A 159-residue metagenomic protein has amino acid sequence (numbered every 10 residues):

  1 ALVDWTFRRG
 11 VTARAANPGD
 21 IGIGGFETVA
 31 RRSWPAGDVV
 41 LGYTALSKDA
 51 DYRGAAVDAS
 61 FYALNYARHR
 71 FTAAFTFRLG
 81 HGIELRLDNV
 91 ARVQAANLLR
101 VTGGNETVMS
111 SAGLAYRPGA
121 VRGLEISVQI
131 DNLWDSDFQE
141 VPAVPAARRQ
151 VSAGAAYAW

Functional and structural regions predicted by a protein language model:
L2-T6, D51-V57, L99-V101, F138-P142: Outer-membrane beta-barrel and related beta-rich outer-membrane complex signature in Gram-negative bacteria
V3-N17, R149: Surface-exposed loop/turn segments flanking beta-strands in extracellular/periplasmic regions
W5-R8, G24-V29, G37, S136-D137 (+2 more regions): Surface-exposed loop/turn and secondary-structure junction residues enriched for glycine/proline
F7-R9, A36, T44-D49, P118-V121 (+1 more regions): A signal for specific C-terminal beta-sheet/loop modules enriched in small/flexible residues with GP/PG/PP motifs
V11-T12, V57, E125, Q129: Membrane-targeting and insertion segments and their boundary/processing signals
A16-L98: Gram-negative outer-membrane beta-barrel transporters
Y62-W159: Conserved C-terminal beta-signal and adjacent last beta-strands/turns of outer-membrane beta-barrel proteins
